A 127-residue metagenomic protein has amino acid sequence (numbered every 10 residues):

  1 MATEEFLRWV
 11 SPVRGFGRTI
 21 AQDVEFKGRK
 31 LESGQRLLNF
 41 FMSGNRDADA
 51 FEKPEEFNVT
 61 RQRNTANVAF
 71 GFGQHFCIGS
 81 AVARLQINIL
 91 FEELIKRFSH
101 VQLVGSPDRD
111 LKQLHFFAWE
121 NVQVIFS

Functional and structural regions predicted by a protein language model:
M1-S127: Cytochrome P450
